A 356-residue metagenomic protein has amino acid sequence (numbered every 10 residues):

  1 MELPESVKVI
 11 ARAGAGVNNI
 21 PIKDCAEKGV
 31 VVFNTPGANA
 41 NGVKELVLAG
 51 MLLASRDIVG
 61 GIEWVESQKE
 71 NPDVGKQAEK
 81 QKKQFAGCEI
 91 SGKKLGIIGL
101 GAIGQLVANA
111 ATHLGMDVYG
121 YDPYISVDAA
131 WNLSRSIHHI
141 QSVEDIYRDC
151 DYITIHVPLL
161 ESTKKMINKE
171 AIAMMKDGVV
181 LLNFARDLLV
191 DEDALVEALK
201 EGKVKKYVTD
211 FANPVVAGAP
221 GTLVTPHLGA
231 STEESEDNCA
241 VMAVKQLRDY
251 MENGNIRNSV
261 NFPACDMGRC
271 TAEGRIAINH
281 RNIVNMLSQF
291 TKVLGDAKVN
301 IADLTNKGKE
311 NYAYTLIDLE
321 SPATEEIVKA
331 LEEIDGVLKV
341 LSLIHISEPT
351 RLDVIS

Functional and structural regions predicted by a protein language model:
M1-N34, R148, N168, A173-M174 (+4 more regions): An N-terminal-biased, well-structured beta-alpha scaffold segment characteristic of Rossmann-like dinucleotide-binding
P36-K94, N255-N258: Phosphate-binding beta-alpha-beta segment of Rossmann-like dinucleotide-binding domains, i.e., the NAD(P)
K44-E63, N109-M116, M242-N255, T291-G295: Oxidoreductase and adenylate-handling cofactor-binding alpha/beta cores
L100-G101: Glycine-rich Rossmann-fold phosphate-binding loop(s) that bind the pyrophosphate of adenine dinucleotide cofactors
G104-Q105: N-terminal Rossmann-fold NAD(P) dinucleotide-binding loop
P123-V216, S231: Rossmann-like adenosine-cofactor binding region
A219-P220, L228-L343, S347: NAD(P)-dependent dehydrogenase/reductase Rossmann-like domain
I344-S356: Single conserved hydrophobic/aromatic residue that forms the stacking wall/gate of nucleotide- or nucleobase-binding
